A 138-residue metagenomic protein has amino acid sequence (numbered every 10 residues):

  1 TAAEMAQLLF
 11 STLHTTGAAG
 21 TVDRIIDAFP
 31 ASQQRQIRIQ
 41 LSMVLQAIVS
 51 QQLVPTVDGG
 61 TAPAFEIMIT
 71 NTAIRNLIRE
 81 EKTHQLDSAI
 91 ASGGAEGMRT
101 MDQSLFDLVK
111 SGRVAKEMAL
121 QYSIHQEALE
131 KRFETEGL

Functional and structural regions predicted by a protein language model:
T1-L138: Short, flexible helix-loop junctions that flank or precede catalytic/ligand sites
